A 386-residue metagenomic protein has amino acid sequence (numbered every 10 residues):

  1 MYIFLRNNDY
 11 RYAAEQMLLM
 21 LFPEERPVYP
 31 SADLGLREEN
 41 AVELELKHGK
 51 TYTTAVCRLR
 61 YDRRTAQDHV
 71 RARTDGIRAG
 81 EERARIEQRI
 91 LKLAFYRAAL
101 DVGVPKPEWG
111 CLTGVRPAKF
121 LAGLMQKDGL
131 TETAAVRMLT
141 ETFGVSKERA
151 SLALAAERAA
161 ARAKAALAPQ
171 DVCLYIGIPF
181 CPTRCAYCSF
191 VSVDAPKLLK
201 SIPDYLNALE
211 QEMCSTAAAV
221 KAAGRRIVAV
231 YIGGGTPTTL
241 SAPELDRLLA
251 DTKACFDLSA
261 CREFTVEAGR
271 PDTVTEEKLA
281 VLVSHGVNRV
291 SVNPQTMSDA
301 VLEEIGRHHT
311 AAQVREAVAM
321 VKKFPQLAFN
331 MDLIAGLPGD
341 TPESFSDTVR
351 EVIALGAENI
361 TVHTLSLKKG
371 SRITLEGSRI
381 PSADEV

Functional and structural regions predicted by a protein language model:
M1-E39: Short Lys/Arg-enriched alpha/beta "domain-start" segment
N40-I77: Amphipathic beta-strand/beta-sheet edge segments enriched in Tyr/Trp
R71-Y96: Extended acidic/polar, glycine-enriched regions that form or flank non-catalytic beta-rich accessory modules
V102-K106, K127, E132-L174, A223-G224: N-terminal [4Fe-4S]-dependent radical SAM core
P169-L206: Canonical Radical SAM [4Fe-4S] cluster-binding loop centered on the CxxxCxxC motif and its immediate flanking residues
S192-V386: Conserved non-cysteine loop/helix-boundary elements of the Radical SAM core domain that shape
